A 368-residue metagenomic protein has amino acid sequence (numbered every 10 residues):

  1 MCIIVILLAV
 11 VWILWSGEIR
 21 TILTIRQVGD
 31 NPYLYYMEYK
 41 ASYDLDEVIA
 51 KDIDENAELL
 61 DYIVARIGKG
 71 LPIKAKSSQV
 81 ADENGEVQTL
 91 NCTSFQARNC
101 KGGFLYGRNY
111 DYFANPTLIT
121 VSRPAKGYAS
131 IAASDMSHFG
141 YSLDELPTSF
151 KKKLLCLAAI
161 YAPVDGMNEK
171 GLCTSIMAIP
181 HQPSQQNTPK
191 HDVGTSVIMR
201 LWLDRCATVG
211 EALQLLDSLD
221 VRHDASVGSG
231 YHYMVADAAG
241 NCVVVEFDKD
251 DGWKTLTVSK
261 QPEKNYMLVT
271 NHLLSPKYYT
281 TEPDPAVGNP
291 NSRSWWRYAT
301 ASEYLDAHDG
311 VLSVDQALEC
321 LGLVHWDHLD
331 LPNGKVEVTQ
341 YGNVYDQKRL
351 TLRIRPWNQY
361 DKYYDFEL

Functional and structural regions predicted by a protein language model:
M1-V5: Hydrophobic H-region at the start of alpha-helical membrane spans
I6-A207, V221-R222, D306-L368: N-terminal mature-domain region immediately after signal-peptide cleavage in secreted/organellar precursors
Y128-G140, I160, Y266-G288: A recognition module on extended beta-rich or small alphabeta surfaces enriched in W/G with H and D/E
R200-L203, L213-L216, S302: Non-transmembrane alpha-helical segments in soluble domains of secreted/periplasmic/extracellular proteins
Q214-V227, Y233: Secretory/export targeting leaders with adjacent low-complexity proregions
V227-T280: Extended amphipathic alpha-helical segments with heptad-repeat/coiled-coil character used for oligomerization, fusion
T281-L318: Long, charge-rich alpha-helical interaction segments
